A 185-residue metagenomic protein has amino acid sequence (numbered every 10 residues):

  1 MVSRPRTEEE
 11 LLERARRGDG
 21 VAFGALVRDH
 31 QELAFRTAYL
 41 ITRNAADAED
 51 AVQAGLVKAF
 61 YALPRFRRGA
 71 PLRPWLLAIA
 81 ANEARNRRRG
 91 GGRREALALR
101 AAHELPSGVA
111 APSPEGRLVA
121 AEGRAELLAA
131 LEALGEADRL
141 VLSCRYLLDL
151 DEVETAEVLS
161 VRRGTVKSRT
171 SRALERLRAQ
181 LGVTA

Functional and structural regions predicted by a protein language model:
V2, R16-A25, F35-A54, R163 (+1 more regions): Short, charged helix-capping/linker segments at alpha-helix termini
V2-P5, R14, A96, R100-L105 (+6 more regions): C-terminal edge and immediately downstream basic/flexible tail or linker adjoining helix-turn-helix-like DNA-binding
R16-R17, L40-A45, A54-P71, G90-G92 (+1 more regions): Sigma70-family region 2
V27-R28, Y39, R145-L147, E152: Short amphipathic helical patch at the helix-1/turn junction of helix-turn-helix
H30, A51, R169-L174: Residues within the DNA-recognition helix of helix-turn-helix
A46, A125-L140, Y146-T165, R176: Helix-turn-helix DNA-binding module
Y61-R68, A78-L99, P112, A120: Arg/Lys-rich amphipathic alpha helix in sigma70-family domain 2
